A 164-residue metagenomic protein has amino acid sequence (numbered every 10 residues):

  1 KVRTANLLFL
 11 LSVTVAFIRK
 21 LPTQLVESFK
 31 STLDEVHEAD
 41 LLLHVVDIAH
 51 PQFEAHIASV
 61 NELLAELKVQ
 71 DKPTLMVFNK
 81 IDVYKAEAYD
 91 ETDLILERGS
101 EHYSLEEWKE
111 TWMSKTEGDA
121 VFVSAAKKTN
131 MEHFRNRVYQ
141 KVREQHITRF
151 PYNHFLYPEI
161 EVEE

Functional and structural regions predicted by a protein language model:
K1-R3, W112: Replace "in large, NTP-powered and nucleic-acid-processing enzymes" with "in large, NTP-powered factors and other
R3, A16-R19, V26, K30-H37 (+4 more regions): Signal for well-folded cores of large energy- and translation-related assemblies
R3-F29, I48-P51, S59: Switch II (G3) loop of P-loop NTPases
T4-L8, S12, H37-A39, V69-K72 (+1 more regions): Short loop/turn elements that form and flank the Walker-type P-loop nucleotide-binding site in RecA-like NTPase cores
L11, V45, V77: Generic enzyme active-site microenvironment
Q24-H50, E62-V69, S124: Inter-motif core of Ras-like GTPase G domains
P51, A55, E62-E164: C-terminal-of-GTPase-core extension/linker across diverse P-loop GTPases
